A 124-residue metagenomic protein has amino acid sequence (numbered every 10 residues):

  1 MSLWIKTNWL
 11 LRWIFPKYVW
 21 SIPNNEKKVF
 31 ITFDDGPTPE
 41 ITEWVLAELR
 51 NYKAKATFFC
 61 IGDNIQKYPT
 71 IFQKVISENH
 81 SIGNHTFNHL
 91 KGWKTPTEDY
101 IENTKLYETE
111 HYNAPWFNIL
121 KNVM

Functional and structural regions predicted by a protein language model:
S2-T95, L106: Active-site beta->alpha N-cap acidic-glycine motif
K67, L90-M124: Catalytic domains of cell-wall/extracellular-matrix polysaccharide-remodeling enzymes, centered on de-N-acetylation
